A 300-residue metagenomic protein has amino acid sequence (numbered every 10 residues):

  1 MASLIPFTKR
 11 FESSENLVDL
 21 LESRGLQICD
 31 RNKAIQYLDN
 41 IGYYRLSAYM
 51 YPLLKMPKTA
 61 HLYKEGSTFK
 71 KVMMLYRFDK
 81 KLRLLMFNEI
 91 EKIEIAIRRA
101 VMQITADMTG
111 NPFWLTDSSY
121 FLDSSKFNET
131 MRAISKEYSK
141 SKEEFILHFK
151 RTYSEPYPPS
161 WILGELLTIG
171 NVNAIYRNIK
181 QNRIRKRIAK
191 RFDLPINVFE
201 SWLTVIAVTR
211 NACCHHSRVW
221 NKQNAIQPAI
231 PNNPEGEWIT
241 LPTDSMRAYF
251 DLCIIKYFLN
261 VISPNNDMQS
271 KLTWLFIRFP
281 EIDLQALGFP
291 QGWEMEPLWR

Functional and structural regions predicted by a protein language model:
M1-V208, W220-R300: Extended intrinsically disordered or low-complexity regions, especially N/C-terminal cytosolic tails and loops, rather
H216: Acidic/aromatic/glycine-rich contiguous surface patches that form carbohydrate-binding/processing clefts and analogous
